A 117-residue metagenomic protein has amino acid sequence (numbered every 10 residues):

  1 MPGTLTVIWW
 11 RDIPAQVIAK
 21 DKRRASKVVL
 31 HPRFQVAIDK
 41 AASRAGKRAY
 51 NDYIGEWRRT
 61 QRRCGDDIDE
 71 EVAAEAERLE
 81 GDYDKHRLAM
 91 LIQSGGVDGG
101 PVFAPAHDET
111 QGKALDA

Functional and structural regions predicted by a protein language model:
M1-A25: Short, charged/polar N-terminal "headpieces" of proteins
V17, D39, D84: Residue-level marker of positions within ordered structural domains that often coincide with functionally constrained
K22-T60: Acidic, aromatic-enriched beta-alpha/helix-loop junctions
K27, D52, E56-C64, S94-P105 (+1 more regions): Charge-rich, low-complexity amphipathic helices in intrinsically disordered tails/linkers adjacent to domains
G46-M90: Helix-rich interaction surfaces within compact, conserved domain-sized segments that mediate assembly or partner
A73-A117: C-terminal charged interaction modules
